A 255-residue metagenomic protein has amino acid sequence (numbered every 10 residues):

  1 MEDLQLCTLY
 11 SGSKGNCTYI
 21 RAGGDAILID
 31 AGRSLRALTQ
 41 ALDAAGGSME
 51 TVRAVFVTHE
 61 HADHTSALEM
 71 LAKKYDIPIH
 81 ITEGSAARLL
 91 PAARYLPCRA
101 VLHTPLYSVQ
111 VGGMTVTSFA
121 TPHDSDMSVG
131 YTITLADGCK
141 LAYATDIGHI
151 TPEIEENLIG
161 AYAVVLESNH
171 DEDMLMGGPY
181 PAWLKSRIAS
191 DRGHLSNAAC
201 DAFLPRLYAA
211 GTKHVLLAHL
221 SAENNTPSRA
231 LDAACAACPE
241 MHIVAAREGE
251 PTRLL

Functional and structural regions predicted by a protein language model:
M1-A45, V129-T145, A163: Conserved beta-strand hairpin/beta-sheet module of binuclear metal-dependent hydrolase folds, prominently
C7-C17, T58-L68, L90, S118: Structured catalytic core of nucleotide-sugar glycosyltransferases
K14, H61-T65, A86-L89, S125-D126 (+3 more regions): Active-site environment of divalent metal-dependent phosphoester hydrolases
I29-G32, V52-E60, H80-E83, A142-T145 (+3 more regions): Active-site neighborhood of phospho(di)ester-bond hydrolases with catalytic His/Asp-centered motifs
L35-I81: Active-site metal-binding motif and surrounding structural segment of the metallo-beta-lactamase
S66-Y75, L90-A92, N225-D232: Metal-dependent catalytic neighborhoods of phosphoester/phosphodiester hydrolases
E83-C139: Metallo-beta-lactamase
P152-E248: Cap/insert and terminal regions of metallo-dependent hydrolase folds
